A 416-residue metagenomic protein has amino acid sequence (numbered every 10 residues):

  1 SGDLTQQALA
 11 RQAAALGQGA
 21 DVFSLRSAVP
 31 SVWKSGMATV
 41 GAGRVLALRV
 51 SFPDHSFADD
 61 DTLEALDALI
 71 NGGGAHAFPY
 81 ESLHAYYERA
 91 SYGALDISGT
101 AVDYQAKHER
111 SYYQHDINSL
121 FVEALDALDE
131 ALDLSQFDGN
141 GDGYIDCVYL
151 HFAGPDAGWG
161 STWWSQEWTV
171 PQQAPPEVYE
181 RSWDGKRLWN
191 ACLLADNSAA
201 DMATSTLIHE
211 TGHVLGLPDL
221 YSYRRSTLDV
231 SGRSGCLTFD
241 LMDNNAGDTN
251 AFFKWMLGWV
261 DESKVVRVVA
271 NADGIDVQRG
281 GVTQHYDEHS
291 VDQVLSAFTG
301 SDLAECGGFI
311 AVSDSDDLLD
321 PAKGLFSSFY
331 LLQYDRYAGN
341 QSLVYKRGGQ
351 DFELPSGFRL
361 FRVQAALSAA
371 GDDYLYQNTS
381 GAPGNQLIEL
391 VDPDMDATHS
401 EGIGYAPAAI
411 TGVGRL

Functional and structural regions predicted by a protein language model:
S1-I208, V214, P218-D229, G235 (+3 more regions): Propeptide-to-catalytic entry region of secreted or membrane-anchored zinc metalloproteases
A42-R44, S327, P355: Extracytoplasmic
Y86, C147-G348: Extracellular hydrolytic enzyme modules, especially secreted metalloproteases of the metzincin/thermolysin-like class
Q341-V363: Beta-strand-rich binding/interaction modules
